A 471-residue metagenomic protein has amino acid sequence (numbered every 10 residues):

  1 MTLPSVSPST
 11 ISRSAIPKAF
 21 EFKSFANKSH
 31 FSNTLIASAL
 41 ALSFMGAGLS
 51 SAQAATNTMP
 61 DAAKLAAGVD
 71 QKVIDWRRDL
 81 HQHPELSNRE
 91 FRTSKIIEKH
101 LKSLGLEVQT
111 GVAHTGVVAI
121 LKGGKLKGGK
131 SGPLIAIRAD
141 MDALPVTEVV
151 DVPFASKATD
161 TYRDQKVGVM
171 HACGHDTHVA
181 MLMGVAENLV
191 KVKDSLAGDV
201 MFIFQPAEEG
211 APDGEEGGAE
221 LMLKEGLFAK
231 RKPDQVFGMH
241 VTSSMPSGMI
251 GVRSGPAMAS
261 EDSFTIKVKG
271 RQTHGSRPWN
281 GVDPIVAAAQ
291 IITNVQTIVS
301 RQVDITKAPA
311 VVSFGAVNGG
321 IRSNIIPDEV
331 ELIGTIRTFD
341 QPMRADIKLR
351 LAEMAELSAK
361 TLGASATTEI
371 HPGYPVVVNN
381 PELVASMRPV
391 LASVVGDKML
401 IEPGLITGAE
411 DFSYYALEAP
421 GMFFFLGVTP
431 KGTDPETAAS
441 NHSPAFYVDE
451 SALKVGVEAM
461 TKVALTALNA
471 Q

Functional and structural regions predicted by a protein language model:
P4-S38: Bacterial N-terminal signal peptides that target proteins for export
L35-G48: Bacterial N-terminal signal peptides
S50-A54: Boundary at the C-terminal end of the N-terminal hydrophobic targeting segment
A55, S103, A289-Q471: Metal-dependent amide/peptide-bond hydrolase catalytic core, centered on the "pita-bread" metallohydrolase fold
T56-M170, A180-M201: Acidic/His- and Gly-rich active-site-bordering loop/insert found across diverse amide/peptide-bond hydrolases
L80, A119, I137, H175 (+8 more regions): Divalent metal-coordination and catalytic microenvironments
A158-M170, D176-T177, N188-L189, D194-A316 (+1 more regions): Histidine/acidic-residue-rich, glycine-tolerant segments that coordinate divalent metal ions
